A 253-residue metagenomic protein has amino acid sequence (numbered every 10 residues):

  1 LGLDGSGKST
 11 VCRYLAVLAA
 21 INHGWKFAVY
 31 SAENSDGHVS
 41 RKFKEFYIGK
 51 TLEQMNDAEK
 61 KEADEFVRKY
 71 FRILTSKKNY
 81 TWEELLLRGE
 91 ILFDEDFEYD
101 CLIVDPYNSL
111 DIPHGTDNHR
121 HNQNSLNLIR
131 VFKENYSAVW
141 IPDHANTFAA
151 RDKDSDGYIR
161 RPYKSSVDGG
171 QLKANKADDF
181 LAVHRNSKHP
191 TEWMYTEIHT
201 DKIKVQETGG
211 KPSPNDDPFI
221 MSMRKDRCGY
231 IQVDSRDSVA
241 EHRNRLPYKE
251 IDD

Functional and structural regions predicted by a protein language model:
L1-G2: The Walker A (P-loop) glycine that initiates the GxxxxGKT/S ATP-binding motif of P-loop NTPases
G5: Walker A (P-loop) phosphate-binding loop of P-loop NTPases
K8: Conserved lysine of the Walker
V11, L15: Hydrophobic positions on the alpha1 helix immediately C-terminal to the Walker A/P-loop
H23-T116, K249: Conserved inter-motif catalytic segment of the P-loop NTP-binding fold
V29, I103-V104, S137-H144: Structural recognition of the conserved hydrophobic beta-strand(s) that form the central parallel beta-sheet of P-loop
K60-K61, F66, E83-L102, V131-N135 (+1 more regions): C-terminal regions of RecA-like/P-loop NTPase motor modules
I73-K78, D111-N122, D154-K164: Flexible beta-alpha connector loops of hexameric P-loop NTPases
